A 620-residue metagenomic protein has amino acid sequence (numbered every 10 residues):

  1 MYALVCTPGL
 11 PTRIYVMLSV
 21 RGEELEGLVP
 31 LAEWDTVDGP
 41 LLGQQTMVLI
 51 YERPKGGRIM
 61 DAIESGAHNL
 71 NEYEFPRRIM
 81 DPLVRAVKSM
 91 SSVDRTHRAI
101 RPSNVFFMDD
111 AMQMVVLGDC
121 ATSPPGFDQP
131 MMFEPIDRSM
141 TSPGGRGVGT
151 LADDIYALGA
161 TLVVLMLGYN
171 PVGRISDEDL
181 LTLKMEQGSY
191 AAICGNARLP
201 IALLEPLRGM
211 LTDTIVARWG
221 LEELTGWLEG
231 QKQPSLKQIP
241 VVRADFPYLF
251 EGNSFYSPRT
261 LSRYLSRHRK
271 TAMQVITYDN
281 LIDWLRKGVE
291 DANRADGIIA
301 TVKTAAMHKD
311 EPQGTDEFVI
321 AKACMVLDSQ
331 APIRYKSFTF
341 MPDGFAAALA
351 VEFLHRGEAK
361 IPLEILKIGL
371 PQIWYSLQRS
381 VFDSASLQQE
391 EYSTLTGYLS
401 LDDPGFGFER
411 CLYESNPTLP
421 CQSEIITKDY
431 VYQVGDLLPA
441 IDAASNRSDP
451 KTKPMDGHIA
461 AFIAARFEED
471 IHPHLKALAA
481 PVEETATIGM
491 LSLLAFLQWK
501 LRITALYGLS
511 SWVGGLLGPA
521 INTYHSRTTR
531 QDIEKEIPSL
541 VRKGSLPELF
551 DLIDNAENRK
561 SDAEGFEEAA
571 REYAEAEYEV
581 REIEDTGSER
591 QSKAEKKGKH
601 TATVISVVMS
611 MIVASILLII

Functional and structural regions predicted by a protein language model:
M1-P30: ATP-binding glycine-rich loop module of kinase domains
P30-N71: Conserved structural core of kinase catalytic domains
I79-M80: Activation segment signature within eukaryotic-like protein kinase domains
V87-D109, M114-D119: Catalytic-loop of the protein kinase fold
V163-L199: Conserved C-lobe activation region of Hanks-type protein kinase-like domains
R198-D213: Conserved C-terminal C-lobe helix
L211-L224: A conserved short helix/loop substructure at the end of the activation segment of eukaryotic-like protein kinase domains
